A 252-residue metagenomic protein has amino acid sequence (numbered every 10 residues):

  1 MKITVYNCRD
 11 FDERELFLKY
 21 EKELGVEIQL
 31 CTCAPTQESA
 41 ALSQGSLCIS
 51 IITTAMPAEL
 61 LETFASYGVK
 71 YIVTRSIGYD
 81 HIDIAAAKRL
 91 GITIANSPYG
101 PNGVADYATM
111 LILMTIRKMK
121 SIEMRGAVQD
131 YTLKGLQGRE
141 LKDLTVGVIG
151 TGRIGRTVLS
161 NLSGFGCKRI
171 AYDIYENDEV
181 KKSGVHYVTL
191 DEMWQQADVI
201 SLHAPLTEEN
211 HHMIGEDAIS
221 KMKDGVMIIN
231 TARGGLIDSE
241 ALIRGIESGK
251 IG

Functional and structural regions predicted by a protein language model:
M1-T93, G215: An N-terminal-biased, well-structured beta-alpha scaffold segment characteristic of Rossmann-like dinucleotide-binding
K2-I3, L144-T145, K168-R169: Residues that mark the start of a beta-strand
I28-P35, I52-T54, R125-K134, K181-Y187 (+2 more regions): Short gly/ser/thr-rich secondary-structure transition/capping motifs
A58, I174-G252: Rossmann-like adenosine-cofactor binding region
S66-Y71, L90-I92, C167, D224-V226 (+1 more regions): A short helix->loop->beta-strand "cap" motif at the edges of active sites that frequently abuts
L90-T145, T157-S160: Phosphate-binding beta-alpha-beta segment of Rossmann-like dinucleotide-binding domains, i.e., the NAD(P)
T151-G152: Glycine-rich Rossmann-fold phosphate-binding loop(s) that bind the pyrophosphate of adenine dinucleotide cofactors
L159, S163, I246: Gly/Ala-rich phosphate-binding loop of Rossmann-like dinucleotide-binding domains, activating on the conserved
